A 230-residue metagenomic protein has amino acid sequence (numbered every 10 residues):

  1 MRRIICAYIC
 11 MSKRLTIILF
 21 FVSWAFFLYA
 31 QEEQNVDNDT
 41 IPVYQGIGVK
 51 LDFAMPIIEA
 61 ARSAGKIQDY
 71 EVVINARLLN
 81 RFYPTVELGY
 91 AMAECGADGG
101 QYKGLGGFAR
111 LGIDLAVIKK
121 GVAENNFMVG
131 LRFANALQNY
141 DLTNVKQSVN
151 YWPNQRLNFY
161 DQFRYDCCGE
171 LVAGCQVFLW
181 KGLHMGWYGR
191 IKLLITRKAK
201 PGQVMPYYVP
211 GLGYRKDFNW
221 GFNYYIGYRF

Functional and structural regions predicted by a protein language model:
M1-I41: Cleavable N-terminal export/targeting peptides
A30-R77, E87, G227-F230: Short glycine/proline- and aromatic-enriched beta-strand/turn motifs that initiate or cap beta-hairpins
E32-Q45, R81, I118-N126, L179-M185: Short loop/turn motifs that connect adjacent beta-strands in outer-membrane beta-barrel proteins
Q45, K66-Y70, K103-A109, N125 (+2 more regions): Residues that define the transmembrane beta-barrel architecture of outer-membrane proteins
L51-F53, V72-A76, L111-L115, L131-N135 (+3 more regions): Residues on the lipid-exposed face of transmembrane beta-strands in outer-membrane beta-barrel proteins
P56-A60, C95-Q101, Q155-D161, V209-Y214: Extracellular loop and loop/strand-boundary signature of outer-membrane beta-barrel proteins
F82, V86-W152, I226: Gram-negative (and chloroplast) outer-membrane scaffold detector with strong preference for beta-barrel transmembrane
F178-F230: Predominantly the C-terminal beta-signal and adjacent terminal strand-loop region of outer-membrane beta-barrel
